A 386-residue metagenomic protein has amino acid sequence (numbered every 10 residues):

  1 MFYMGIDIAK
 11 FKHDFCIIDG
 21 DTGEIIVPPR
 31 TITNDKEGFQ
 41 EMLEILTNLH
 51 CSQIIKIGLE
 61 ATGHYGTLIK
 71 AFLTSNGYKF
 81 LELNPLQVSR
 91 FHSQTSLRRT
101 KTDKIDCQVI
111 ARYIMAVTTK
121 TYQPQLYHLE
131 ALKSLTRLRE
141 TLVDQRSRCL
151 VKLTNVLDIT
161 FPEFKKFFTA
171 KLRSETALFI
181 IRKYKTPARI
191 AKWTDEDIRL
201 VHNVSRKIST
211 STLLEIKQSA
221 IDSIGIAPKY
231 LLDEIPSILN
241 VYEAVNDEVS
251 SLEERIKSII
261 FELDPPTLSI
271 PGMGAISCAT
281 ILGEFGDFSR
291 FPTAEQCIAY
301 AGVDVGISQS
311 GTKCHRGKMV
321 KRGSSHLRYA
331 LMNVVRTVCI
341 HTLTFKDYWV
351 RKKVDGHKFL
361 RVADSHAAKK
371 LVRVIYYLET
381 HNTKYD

Functional and structural regions predicted by a protein language model:
M1-D386: A detector of single, family-specific signature residues that are central to catalytic or substrate-handling motifs
